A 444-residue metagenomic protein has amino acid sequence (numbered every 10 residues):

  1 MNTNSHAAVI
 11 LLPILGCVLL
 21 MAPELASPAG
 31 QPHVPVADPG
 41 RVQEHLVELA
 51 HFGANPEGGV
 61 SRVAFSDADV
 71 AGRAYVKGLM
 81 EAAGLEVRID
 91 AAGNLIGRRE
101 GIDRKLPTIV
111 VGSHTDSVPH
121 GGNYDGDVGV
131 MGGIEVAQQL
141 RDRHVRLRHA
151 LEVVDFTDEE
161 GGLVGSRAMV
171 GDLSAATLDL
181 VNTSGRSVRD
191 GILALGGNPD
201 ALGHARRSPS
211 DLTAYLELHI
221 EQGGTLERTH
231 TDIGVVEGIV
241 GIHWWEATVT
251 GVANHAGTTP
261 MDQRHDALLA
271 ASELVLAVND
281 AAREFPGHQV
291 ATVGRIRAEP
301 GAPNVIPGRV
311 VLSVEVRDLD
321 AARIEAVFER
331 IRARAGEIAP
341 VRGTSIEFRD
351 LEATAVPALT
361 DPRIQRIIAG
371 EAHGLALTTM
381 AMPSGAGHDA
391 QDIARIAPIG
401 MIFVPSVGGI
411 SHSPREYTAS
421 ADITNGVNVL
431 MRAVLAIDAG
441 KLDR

Functional and structural regions predicted by a protein language model:
I10-A22: Bacterial N-terminal signal peptides
P32-D67, G408-H412: N-terminal capping segment at the start of a domain
V34, V42, N55, G112-S113 (+2 more regions): Zn-dependent metallopeptidase/amidohydrolase metal-coordination segment
A54-E100: A non-catalytic alpha/beta surface segment that caps or lines the substrate-entry region of metallo-dependent hydrolase
A64, T292-G301, S313, I346-Q365 (+1 more regions): A short beta-alpha structural unit
V111, H120-E160, H243-V249, H255-A281 (+3 more regions): Alpha-helical metal-binding/catalytic segments enriched in His/Glu/Asp
G162, G171-A322: Midchain, well-structured core segments that form catalytic/ion-binding scaffolds
E237-I239, H255, T259-F285, R323 (+2 more regions): His/Asp/Glu-rich mid-to-C-terminal helical/loop segments that flank catalytic regions of hydrolases
